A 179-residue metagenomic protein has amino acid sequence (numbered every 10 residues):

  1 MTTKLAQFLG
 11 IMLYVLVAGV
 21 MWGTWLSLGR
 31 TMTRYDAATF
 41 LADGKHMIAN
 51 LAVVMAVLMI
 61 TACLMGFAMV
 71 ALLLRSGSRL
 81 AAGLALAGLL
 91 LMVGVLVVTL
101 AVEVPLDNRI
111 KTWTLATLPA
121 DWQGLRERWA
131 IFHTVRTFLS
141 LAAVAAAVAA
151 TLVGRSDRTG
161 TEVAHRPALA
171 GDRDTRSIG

Functional and structural regions predicted by a protein language model:
T2-V15, A71-G94: Interfacial segments of alpha-helical transmembrane regions
L5, Y14-T61, P105-E127, E162-H165: Interfacial loop at the N-terminal end of multi-pass membrane proteins
V15, F67, V93, A145-V148: Hydrophobic residues within the alpha-helical transmembrane core of Major Facilitator Superfamily
M21-T24, G66-L73, T99, A147-G154: Structural signal for membrane-spanning alpha-helices in multi-pass inner-membrane proteins, emphasizing helix cores
M59-M69, T137-V144: Core segments of transmembrane alpha-helices that mediate helix-helix packing or line hydrophobic substrate/ligand
V93-A101: Mid-bilayer segments of alpha-helical transmembrane spans in multi-pass integral membrane proteins that mediate
D157-G179: Intrinsically disordered terminal tails
